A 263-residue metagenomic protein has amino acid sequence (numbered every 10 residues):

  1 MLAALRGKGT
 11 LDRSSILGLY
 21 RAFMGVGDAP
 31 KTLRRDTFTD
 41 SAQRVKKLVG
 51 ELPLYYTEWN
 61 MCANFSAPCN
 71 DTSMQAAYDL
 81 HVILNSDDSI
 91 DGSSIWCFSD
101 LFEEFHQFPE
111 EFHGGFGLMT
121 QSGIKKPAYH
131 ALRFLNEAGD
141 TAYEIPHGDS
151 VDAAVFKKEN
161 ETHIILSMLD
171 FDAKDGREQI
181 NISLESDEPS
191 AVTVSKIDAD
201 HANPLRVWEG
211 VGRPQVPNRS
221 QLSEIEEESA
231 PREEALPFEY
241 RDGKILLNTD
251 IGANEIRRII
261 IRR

Functional and structural regions predicted by a protein language model:
M1-N85, S89, E111: Noncatalytic carbohydrate-binding groove/subsite architecture in carbohydrate-active enzymes
M1-T10, G92-F102, I197-V211: Short, solvent-exposed beta-strand-terminating loops
S41-L54, N85-G92, L135-T141, F238-L247: A structural motif corresponding to the C-terminal end of an alpha-helix and its immediate exit/capping segment
E58-D175: Aromatic/acidic polysaccharide-binding cleft in carbohydrate-active enzymes
E104-P109, L205-G212, P217-L222: Extracellular/periplasmic loop regions
H147-S150, G176-E178, R232, R241-G243: Residues that act as N-cap/strand-start positions at coil-to-secondary-structure junctions
S150-G212, D250-R258: Carbohydrate-binding surface patches
Q215-R263: C-terminal beta-strand-rich structural cap/linker in extracellular carbohydrate-active enzymes
